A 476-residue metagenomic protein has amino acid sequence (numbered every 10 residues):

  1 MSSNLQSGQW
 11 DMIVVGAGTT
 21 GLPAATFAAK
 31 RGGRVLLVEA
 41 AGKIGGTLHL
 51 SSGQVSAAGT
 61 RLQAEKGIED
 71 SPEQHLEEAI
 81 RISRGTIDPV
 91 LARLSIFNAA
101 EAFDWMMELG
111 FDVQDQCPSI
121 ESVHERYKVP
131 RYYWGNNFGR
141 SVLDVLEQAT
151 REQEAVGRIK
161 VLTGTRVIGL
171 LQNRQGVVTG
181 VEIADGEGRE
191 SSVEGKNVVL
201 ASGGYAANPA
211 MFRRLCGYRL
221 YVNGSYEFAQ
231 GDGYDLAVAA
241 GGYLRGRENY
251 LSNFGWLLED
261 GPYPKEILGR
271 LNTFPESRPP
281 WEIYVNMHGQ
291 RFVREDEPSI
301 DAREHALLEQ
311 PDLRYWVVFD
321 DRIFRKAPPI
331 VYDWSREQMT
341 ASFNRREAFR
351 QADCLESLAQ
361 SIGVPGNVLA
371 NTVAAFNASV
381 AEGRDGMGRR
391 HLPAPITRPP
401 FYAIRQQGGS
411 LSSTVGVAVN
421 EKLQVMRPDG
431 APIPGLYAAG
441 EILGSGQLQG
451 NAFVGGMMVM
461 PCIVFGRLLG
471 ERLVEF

Functional and structural regions predicted by a protein language model:
M1-M12, K30, G444-Q447: Extreme N-terminal leader/targeting segments of oxidoreductases
N4, R34, A40-K160, G164 (+4 more regions): Conserved N-terminal/central alpha/beta ligand/cofactor-binding core
M12-L37: N-terminal Rossmann-like FAD-binding beta1-loop-alpha1 element of flavoenzymes
G16, G195, A201-S202, M287 (+1 more regions): Short, well-ordered coil/turn residues at beta-beta hairpins and beta-strand->alpha-helix junctions within
T26, A327-Y332, V415-F476: C-terminal structured subdomain/cap of oxidoreductase catalytic cores
G169, V177, V368-G450: A glycine-rich dinucleotide-binding beta-alpha-beta segment and adjacent secondary-structure elements that constitute
G186-R189, V193-G261, V459, L468: Glycine-rich loop(s) and the adjacent beta-strand/alpha-helix scaffold that form part
Y234-L236, A240-V364: An anion/pyrophosphate-binding glycine-rich loop and adjacent beta-alpha core in soluble alpha-beta enzymes
